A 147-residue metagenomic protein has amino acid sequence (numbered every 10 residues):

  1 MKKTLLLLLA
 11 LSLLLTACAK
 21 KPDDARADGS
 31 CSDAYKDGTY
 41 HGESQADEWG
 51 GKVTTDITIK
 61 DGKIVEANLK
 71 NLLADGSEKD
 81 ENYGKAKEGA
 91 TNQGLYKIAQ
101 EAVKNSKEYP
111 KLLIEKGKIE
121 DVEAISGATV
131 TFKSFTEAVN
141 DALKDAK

Functional and structural regions predicted by a protein language model:
M1-T4: Positively charged n-region of N-terminal signal peptides that target proteins for export
L6-L8: Small-residue packing motifs within transmembrane alpha-helices
L14-A17: C-terminal motif of bacterial Sec signal peptides marking the signal peptidase cleavage site
P22, G29-D37, E43-T54, T58-K147: Active-site- and interface-proximal helix/loop "cap" or "latch" segments in soluble metabolic and energy-transducing
